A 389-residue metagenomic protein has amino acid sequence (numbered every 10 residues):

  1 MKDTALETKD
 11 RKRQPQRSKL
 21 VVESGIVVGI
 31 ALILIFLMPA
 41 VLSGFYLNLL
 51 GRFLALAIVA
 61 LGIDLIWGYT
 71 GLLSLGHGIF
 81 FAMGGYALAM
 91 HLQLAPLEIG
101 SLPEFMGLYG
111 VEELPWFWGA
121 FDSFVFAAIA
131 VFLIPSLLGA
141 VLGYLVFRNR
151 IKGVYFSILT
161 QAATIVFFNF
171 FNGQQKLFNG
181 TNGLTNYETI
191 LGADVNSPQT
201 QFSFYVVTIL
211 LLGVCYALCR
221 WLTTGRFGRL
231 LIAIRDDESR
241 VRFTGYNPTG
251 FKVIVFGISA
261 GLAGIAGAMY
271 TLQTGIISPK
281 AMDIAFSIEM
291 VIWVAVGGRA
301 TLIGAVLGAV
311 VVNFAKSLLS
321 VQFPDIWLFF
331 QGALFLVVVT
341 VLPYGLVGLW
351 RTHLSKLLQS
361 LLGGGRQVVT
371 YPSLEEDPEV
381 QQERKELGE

Functional and structural regions predicted by a protein language model:
K2-E389: Transmembrane alpha-helices and adjacent helix-loop boundaries
